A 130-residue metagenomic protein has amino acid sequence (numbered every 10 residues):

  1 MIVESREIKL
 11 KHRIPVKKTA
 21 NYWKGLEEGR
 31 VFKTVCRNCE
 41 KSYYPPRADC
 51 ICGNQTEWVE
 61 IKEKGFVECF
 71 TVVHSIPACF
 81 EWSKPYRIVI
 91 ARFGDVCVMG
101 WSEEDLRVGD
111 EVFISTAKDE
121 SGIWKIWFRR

Functional and structural regions predicted by a protein language model:
M1-E40: N-terminal intrinsically disordered, low-complexity, charge/repeat-rich segments that act as generic
L26-K64: Cys/His-rich short segments
K62, T71-H74, G94, L106: A generic structural motif
G65-V67, S102: Conserved hydrophobic positions within beta-strands
C69-I76, D119: Short, conserved beta-turn/loop elements at beta-strand boundaries and strand-helix junctions
E81-V98: OB-fold (S1/OB) nucleic-acid-binding surfaces
V96-R130: Well-ordered alpha/beta subsegment
